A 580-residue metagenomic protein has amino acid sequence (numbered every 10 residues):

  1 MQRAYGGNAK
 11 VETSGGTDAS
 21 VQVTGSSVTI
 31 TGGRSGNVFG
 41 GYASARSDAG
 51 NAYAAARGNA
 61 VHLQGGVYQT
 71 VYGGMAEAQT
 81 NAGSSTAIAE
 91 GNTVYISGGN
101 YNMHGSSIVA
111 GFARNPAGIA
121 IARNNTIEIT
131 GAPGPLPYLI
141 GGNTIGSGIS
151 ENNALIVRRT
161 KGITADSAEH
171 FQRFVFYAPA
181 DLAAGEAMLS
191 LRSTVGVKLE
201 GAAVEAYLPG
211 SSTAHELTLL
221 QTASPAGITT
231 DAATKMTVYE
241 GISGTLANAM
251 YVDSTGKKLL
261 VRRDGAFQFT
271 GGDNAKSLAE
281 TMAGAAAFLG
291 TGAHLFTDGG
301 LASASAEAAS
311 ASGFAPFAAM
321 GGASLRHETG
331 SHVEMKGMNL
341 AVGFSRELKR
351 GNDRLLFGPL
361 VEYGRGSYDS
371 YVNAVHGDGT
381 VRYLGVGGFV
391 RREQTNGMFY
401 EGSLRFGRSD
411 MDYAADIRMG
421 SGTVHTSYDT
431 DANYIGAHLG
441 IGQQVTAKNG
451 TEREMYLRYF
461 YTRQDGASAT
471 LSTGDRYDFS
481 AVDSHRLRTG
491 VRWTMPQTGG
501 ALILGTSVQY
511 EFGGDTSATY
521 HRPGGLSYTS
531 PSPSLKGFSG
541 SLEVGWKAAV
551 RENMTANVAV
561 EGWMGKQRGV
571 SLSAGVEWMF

Functional and structural regions predicted by a protein language model:
R3-E12, N37-Y42, R46, N51 (+9 more regions): Glycine-rich beta-solenoid repeat tracts in large extracellular/virion proteins
Y5-K10, T24, T29-T31, F39-S44 (+13 more regions): Feature marks extracellular polysaccharide-active and adherence modules
V28, V61, V94, L340-V342 (+8 more regions): Membrane-embedded beta-strands of outer-membrane beta-barrel proteins, especially the hydrophobic/small aromatic
G118, N124-T218: Extracellular beta-strand/loop-rich repeat segments of large surface/secreted proteins
T234-G272: Low-complexity acidic/polar repeat-biased segments
F269-R453, A559-K566, S571: Outer membrane beta-barrel translocator domains of Type V secretion systems
N274, G330-H332, Y371-G379, D410-D431 (+2 more regions): Solvent-exposed, glycine/polar-rich loop segments of beta-barrel outer-membrane systems
G387, A447, R476-F580: Outer membrane beta-barrel transmembrane domains
